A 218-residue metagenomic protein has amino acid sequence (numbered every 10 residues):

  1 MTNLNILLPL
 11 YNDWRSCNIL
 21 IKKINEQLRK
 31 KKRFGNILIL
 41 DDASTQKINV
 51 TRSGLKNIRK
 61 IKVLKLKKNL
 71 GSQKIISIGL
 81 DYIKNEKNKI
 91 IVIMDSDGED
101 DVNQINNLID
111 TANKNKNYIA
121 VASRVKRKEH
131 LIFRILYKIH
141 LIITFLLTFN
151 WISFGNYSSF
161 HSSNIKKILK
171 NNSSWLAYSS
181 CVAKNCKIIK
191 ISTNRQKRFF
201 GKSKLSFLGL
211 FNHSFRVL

Functional and structural regions predicted by a protein language model:
M1, R15-E26, N107, S180-L218: Hydrophobic helical membrane-anchoring modules
N3-N5, N36: Cell-envelope/extracellular polymer assembly enzymes that use nucleotide-activated donors
L8-L10, D41: Short beta-strand/turn micro-motifs composed of small residues that flank or help shape donor/cofactor-binding pockets
D13-S16, S44, D101: Donor nucleotide-sugar binding loop of glycosyltransferases
R33-A43, L64-L66: Short beta-strand/loop segment that forms part of the nucleotide-sugar
D41-V50, G98-E99: A conserved acidic beta->alpha catalytic loop
K67-K68, S72-I83, I93, E99-L176 (+2 more regions): Acceptor/aglycone-binding surface of glycosyltransferases and processive sugar-polymer synthases
E86-I90: Short acidic donor-binding loop at the edge of a beta-strand
